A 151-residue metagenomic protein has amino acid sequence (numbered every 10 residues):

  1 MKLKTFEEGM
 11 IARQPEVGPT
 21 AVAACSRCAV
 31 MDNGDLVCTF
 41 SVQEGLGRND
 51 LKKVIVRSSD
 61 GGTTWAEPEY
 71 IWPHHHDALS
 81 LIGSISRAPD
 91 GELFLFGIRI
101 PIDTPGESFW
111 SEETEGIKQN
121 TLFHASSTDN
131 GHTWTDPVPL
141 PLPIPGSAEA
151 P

Functional and structural regions predicted by a protein language model:
M1-P151: Asp-box/BNR beta-propeller blade signature and adjacent active/binding-site loops in extracellular glycan-interacting
